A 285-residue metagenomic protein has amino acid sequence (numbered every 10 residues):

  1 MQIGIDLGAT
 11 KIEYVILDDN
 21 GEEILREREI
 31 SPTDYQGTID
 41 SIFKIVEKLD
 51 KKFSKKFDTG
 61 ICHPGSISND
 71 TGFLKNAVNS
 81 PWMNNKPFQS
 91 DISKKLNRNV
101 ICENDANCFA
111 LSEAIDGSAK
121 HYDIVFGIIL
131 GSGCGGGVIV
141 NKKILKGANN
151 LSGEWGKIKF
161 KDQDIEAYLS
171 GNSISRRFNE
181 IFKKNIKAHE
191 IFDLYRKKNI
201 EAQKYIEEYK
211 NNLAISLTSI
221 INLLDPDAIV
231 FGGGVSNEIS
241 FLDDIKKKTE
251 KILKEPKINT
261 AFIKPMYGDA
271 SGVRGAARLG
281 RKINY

Functional and structural regions predicted by a protein language model:
M1-D58, I67-F73, I92-N97, E113-Y122 (+1 more regions): ATP-binding/phosphotransfer module of carbohydrate and carboxylate kinases, centering on a glycine-rich
D6, G60-P64, G127-G133: Short beta-strand segments
I16, G65, V138-V140: Conserved hydrophobic "DFG−1" position in protein kinase catalytic cores
E27-E29, V78, A148: Short hydrophobic alpha-helix segments
G72-N85: A charged helix-plus-loop insertion that forms the helical arch/lid used to bind and gate nucleic-acid substrates
V100-D105: General beta-strand structural signal in soluble alpha/beta enzymes
F109-A110: Anionic-ligand binding patches
K120-L169: Glycine-rich phosphate-binding loop of actin/hexokinase-like ATP-binding domains
